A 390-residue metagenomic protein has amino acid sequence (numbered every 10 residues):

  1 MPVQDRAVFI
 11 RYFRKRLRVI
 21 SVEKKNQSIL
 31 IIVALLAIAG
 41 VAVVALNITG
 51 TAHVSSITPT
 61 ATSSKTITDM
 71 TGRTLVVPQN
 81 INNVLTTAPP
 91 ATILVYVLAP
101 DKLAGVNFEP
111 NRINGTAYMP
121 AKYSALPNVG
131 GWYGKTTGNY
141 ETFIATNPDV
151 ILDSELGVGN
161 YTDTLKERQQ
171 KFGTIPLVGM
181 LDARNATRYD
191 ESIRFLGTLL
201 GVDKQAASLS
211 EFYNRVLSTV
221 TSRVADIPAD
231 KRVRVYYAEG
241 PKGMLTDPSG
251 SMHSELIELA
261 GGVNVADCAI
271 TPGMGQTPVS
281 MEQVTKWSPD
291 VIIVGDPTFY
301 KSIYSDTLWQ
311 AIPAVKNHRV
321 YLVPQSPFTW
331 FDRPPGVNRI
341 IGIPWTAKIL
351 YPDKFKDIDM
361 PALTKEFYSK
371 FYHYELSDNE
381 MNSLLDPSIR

Functional and structural regions predicted by a protein language model:
Q4-S21: Short, Lys/Arg-enriched N-terminal segments with co-localized hydrophobic residues within the first ~10-30 amino acids
F13, E23-I93, D203-A238, I349 (+1 more regions): Bacterial Sec-exported substrate-binding components of ABC uptake systems
H53, G131, R184-T198, Y300-R390: Structured C-terminal subdomain patch of bacterial secreted/periplasmic proteins
M70-G72, L126-E141, I270-M281: Short helix-initiation/N-cap motifs at beta->coil->alpha
L85-T87, A104-N107, V150-S154, P176-L181 (+5 more regions): Structural recognition of the beta-strand scaffold that forms the well-ordered cores of secreted hydrolase catalytic
T87, A91-T146, V150-G159, G262-V265: A short, structured surface patch at a secondary-structure boundary
R112-G115, K135, E155-L165, V178-F195 (+1 more regions): Extracytoplasmic ligand-binding site segments that recognize negatively charged/polar headgroups
W132-Y133, T246-G275: Alpha-helical, coiled-coil/dimerization segments enriched in small aliphatic residues
